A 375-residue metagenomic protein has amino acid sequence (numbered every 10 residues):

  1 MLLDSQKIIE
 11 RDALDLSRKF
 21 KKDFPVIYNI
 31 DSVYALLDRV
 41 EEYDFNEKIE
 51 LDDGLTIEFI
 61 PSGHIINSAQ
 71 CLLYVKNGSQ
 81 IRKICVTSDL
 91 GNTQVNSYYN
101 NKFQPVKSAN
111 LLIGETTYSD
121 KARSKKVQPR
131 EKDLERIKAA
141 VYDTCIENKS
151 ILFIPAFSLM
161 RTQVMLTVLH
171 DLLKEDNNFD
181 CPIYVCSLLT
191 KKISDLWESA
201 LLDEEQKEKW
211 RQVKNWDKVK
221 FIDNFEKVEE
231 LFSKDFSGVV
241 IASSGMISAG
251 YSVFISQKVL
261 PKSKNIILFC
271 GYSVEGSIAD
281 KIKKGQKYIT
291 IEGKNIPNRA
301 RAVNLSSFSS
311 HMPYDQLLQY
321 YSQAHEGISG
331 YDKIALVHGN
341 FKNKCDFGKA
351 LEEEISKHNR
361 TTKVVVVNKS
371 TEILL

Functional and structural regions predicted by a protein language model:
M1-V164, H170-N177, P182: His/Asp/Glu-rich metal-coordinating catalytic cores of metallo-dependent phosphodiesterases/hydrolases acting on
D38-F45, K218-F225, V366-V367: Short acidic-hydrophobic, aromatic-tinged amphipathic segments that line or gate anion-handling sites
P61-G63, C85-L90, I113-T117, I154-F157 (+8 more regions): Active-site neighborhood of phospho(di)ester-bond hydrolases with catalytic His/Asp-centered motifs
F103-S108, N177-N178, K258-S263, N295-P297 (+1 more regions): Short, conserved loop/helix-junction motifs that constitute active-site signature segments in enzyme catalytic cores
A109-N110, G238, N265, D332: Conserved acidic residues
K138-S277, I289-T290, V337: Hard-cation-handling environments
G250-S256, S309-I328: A short, acidic, amphipathic alpha-helical segment used as a generic capping/interface helix at domain edges
T290-Y321: Generic long, charged, amphipathic alpha-helical segments
